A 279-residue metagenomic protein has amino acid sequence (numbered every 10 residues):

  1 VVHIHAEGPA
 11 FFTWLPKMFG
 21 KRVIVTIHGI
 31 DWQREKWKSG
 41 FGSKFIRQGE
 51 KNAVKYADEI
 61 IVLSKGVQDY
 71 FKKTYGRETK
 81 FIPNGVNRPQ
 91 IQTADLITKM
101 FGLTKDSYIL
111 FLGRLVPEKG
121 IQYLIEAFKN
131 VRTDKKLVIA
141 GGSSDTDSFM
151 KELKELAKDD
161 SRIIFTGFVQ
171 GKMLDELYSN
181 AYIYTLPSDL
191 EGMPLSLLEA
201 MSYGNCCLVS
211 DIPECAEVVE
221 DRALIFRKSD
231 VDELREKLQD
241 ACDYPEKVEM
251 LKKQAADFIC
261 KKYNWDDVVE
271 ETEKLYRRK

Functional and structural regions predicted by a protein language model:
M18, G42-I60: Membrane-proximal helix-turn-helix segments that form the acceptor-binding/catalytic region of lipid-linked
G66, G85: Carbohydrate-associated surface elements
G102-R132, V138: Conserved donor-binding/catalytic core segment of Leloir-type glycosyltransferases
K136-R162, T166, M173: Short, structured helix-loop element that forms part of the nucleotide-activated donor/catalytic region
F168-V169, E176-A181: Short alpha-helical donor nucleotide-sugar binding micro-motif in glycosyltransferases
D189: Aromatic "clamp/platform" in nucleotide-sugar-dependent glycosyltransferases that forms part of the donor/acceptor
C206-V209: Short hydrophobic beta-strand element within catalytic cores of glycosyltransferases and related nucleotide-activated
L224-D232, D240-E246: Conserved acidic donor-binding segment of nucleotide-sugar-dependent glycosyltransferases
